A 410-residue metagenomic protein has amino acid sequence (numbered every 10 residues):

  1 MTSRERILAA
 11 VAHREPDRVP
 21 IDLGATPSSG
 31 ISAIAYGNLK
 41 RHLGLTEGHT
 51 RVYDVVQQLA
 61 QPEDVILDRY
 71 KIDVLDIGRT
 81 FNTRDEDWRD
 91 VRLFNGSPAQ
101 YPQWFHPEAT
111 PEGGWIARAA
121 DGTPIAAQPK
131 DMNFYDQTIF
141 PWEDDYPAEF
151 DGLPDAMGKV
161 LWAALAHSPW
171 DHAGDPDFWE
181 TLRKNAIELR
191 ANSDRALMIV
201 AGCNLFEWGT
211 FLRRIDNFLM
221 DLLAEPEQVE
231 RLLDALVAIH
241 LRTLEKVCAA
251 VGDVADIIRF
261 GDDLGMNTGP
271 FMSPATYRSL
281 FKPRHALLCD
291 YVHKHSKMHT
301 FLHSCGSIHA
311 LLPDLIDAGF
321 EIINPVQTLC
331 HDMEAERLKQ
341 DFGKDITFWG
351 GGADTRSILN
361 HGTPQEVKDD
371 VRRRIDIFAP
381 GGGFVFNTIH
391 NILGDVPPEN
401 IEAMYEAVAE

Functional and structural regions predicted by a protein language model:
M1-R41, L45-V52, Q137-E410: Active-site loop segments of alpha/beta catalytic cores
T2, K71, G96-P98, D263: Residue-level detector of functionally special positions within alpha-helical transmembrane segments of multi-pass
P27, F81, T123: Short loop/turn segments at secondary-structure transitions that flank enzyme active sites
Y36-D85: Segments that shape or occlude catalytic/ligand-binding pockets
Y36-L43, D87-G113, A120-Y135, L205-D221 (+2 more regions): Aromatic- and acidic-residue-enriched segments that line the glycan-binding/catalytic groove of carbohydrate-active
V65-R69, P98, H106-A109, E188-N192: Short, charge-rich binding segments
L75, W115-A117: Short, hydrophobic/proline-enriched secondary-structure or compact coil segments at domain edges
R118-A119, V200: Beta-strand residues in well-ordered beta-sheet regions across diverse protein folds
